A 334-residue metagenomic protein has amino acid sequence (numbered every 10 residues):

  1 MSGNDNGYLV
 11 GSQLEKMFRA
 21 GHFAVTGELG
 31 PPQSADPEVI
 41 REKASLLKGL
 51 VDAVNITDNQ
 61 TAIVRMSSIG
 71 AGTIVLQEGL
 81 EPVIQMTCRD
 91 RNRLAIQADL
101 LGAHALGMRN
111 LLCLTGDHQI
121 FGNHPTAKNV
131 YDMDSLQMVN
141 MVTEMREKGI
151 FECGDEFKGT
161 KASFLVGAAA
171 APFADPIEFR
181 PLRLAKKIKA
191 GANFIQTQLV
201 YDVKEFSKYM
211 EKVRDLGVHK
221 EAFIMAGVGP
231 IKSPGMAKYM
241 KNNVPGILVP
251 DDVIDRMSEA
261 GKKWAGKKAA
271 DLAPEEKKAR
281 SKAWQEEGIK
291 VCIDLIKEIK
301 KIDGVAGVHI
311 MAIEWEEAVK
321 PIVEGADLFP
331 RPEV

Functional and structural regions predicted by a protein language model:
M1-G30, S34, E42, I150-F164 (+1 more regions): N-terminal amphipathic alpha-helix/helix-capping segment at the start of soluble metabolic enzymes
G7-Y8, L14-E15, D36-E38, A62-I74 (+7 more regions): Active-site-adjacent beta->alpha loops and helix N-cap segments on the catalytic face of soluble alpha/beta enzymes
A24-V39, Q60, P82-L94, F164-F179 (+1 more regions): Active-site mouth loops of central-metabolism enzymes
E28, V54, A103, K187 (+3 more regions): Conserved, mostly hydrophobic/aromatic
S34-L47, S67-S68, L94-L100, P176-K187 (+1 more regions): Short, acidic/polar
V54-V64, M86-T87, C113, N193-D202 (+2 more regions): Catalytic beta/alpha-barrel core
C88-L106: Glycine-rich anion/phosphate-binding loops
N129-G159, A169-A174, L216-L295, E314 (+1 more regions): Active-site pocket-lining/capping segments in soluble small-molecule metabolic enzymes
